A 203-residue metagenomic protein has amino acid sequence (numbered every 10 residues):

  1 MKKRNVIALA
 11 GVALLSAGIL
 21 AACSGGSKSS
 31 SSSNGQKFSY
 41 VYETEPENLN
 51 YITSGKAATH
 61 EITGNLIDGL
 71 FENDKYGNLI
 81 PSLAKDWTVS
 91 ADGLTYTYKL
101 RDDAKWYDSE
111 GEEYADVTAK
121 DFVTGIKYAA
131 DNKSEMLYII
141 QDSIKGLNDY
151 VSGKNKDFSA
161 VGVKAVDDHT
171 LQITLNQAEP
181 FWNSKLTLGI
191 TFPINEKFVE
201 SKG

Functional and structural regions predicted by a protein language model:
M1-A8: Bacterial Sec-dependent N-terminal signal peptides
I19-A22: C-terminal motif of bacterial Sec signal peptides marking the signal peptidase cleavage site
S24-G26: Bacterial signal peptide processing site
N34-T44, T95-K99, F122-G125, L171-Q172: Short, well-ordered beta-strand elements
V41-A91: N-terminal lobe/hinge region of extracytoplasmic solute-binding protein
E61-N65, N78, S82, V117 (+4 more regions): Extracytoplasmic/secreted proteins, especially bacterial periplasmic and envelope-associated proteins
D86-Y138: Aromatic- and charge-enriched surface segment that lines or borders ligand/interaction sites
D121, A130-K197: Surface-exposed binding/hinge segments that line and control ligand-binding clefts or catalytic entry sites
